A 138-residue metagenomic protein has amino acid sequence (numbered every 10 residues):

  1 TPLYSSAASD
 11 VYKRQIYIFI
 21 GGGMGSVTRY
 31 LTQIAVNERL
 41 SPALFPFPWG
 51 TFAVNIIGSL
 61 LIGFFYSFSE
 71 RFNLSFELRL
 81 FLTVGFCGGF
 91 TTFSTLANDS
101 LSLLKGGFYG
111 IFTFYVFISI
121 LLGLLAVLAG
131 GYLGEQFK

Functional and structural regions predicted by a protein language model:
T1-Q15: Single conserved hydrophobic/aromatic residue that forms the stacking wall/gate of nucleotide- or nucleobase-binding
R14, I18, F47, T51 (+3 more regions): Residue-level signature of transmembrane alpha-helical entry/exit and packing/kink sites in multi-pass membrane
Y17, G21, G25, R29 (+10 more regions): Alpha-helical transmembrane segments in multi-pass membrane proteins
I34-A53: Juxtamembrane helix-loop-helix junctions in multi-pass membrane proteins
L40-S41, R71-L74, L104-G106: Helix-boundary and loop/linker segments of multi-pass membrane transporters
F64-L82: Flexible, acidic active-site loops/lids enriched in D/E/S/T/G that coordinate Mg2+ and/or position polar
F93-L104: Transmembrane alpha-helical segments of integral membrane proteins
S102-G106, G110, Y132-K138: Juxtamembrane boundary at the C-terminal end of a transmembrane helix
